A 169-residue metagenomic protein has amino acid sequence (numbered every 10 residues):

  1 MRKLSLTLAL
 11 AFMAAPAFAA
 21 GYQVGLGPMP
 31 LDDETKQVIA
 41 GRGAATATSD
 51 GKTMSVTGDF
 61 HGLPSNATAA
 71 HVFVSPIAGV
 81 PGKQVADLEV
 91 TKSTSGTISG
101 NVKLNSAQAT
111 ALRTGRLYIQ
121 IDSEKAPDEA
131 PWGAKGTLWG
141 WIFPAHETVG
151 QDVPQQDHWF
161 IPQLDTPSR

Functional and structural regions predicted by a protein language model:
M1-L4: Positively charged n-region of N-terminal signal peptides that target proteins for export
A9, A14-P16: N-terminal signal peptide c-region/cleavage motif recognized by signal peptidases
F18-R169: N-terminal leader/targeting pre-sequences
